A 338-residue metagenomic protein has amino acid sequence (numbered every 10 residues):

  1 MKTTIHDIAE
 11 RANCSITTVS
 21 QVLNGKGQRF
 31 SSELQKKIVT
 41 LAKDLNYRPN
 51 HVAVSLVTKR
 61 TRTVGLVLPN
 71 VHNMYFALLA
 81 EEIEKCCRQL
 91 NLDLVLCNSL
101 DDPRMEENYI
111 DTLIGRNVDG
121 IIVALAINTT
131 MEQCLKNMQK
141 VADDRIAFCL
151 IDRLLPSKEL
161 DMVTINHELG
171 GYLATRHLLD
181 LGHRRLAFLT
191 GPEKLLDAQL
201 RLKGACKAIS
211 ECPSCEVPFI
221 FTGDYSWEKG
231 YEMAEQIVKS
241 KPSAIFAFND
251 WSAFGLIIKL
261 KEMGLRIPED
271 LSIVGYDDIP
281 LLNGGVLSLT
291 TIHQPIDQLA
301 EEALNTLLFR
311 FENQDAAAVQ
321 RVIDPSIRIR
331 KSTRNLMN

Functional and structural regions predicted by a protein language model:
M1-T61: N-terminal helix-turn-helix DNA-binding module of bacterial transcription factors
T4, M233-N338: Flexible loop/turn connectors
L45, L90, D144-R145, C212 (+1 more regions): Helix C-cap/helix->beta junction micro-motif
K59-R176, D180, E235-S240: Alpha-helical recognition/docking segments in bacterial nutrient-uptake and carbohydrate-utilization systems
P69-L78, C97-M105, I127-M131, R153 (+7 more regions): Hinge/beta->alpha junction and helix N-cap segments in small-molecule ligand-binding domains
R184-R185, E216-P218, R266-S272: Short acidic capping loops at alpha-helix termini that bridge into adjacent secondary structure
